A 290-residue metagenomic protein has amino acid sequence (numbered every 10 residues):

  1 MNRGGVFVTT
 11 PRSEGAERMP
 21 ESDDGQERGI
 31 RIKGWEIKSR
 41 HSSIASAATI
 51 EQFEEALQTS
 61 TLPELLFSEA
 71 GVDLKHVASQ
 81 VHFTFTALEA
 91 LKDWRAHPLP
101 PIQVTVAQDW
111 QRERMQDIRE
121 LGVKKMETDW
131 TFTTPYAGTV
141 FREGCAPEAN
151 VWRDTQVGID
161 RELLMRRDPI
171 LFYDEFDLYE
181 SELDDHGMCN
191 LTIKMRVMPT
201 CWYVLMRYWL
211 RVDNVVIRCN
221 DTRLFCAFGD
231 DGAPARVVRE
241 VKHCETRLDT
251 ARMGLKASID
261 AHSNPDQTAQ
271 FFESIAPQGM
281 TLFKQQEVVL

Functional and structural regions predicted by a protein language model:
R3-S60, P101-D154, I159-Y173: Anionic, Ser/Thr-rich low-complexity intrinsically disordered regions
I37, I44, H82-F83, I217: Short, isolated positions in well-ordered beta-strands
A48-A87, L178-W202, M206: Amphipathic, interaction-prone secondary-structure segments
T84, K92-R95, A227: A short local loop/turn or secondary-structure capping micro-motif enriched for an aromatic residue
A90-I102, V216-N220, A235-R236: Short, surface-exposed linear segments at secondary-structure transitions and domain or protein termini
E127-L290: A eukaryote-biased signal for long
